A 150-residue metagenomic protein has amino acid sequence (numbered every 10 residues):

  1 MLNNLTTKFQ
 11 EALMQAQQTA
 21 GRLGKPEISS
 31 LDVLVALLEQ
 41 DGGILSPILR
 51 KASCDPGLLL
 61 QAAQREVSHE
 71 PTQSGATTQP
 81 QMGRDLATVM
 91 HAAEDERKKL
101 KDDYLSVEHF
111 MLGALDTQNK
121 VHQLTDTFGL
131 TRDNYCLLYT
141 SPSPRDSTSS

Functional and structural regions predicted by a protein language model:
M1-S141, R145: Histone-fold recognition with a strong bias for associated Lys/Arg-rich disordered tails
